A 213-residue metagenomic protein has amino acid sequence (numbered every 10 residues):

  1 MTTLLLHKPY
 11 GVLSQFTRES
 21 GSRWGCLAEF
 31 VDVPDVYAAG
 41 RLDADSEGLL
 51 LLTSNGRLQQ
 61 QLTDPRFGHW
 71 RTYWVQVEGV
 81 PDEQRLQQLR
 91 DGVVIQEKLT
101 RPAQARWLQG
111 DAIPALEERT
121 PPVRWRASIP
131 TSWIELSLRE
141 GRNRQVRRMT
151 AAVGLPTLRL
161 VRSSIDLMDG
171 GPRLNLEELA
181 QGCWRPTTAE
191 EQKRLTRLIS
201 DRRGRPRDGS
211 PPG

Functional and structural regions predicted by a protein language model:
M1-R205: RNA pseudouridine synthases
G209-G213: Long, low-complexity, intrinsically disordered segments
